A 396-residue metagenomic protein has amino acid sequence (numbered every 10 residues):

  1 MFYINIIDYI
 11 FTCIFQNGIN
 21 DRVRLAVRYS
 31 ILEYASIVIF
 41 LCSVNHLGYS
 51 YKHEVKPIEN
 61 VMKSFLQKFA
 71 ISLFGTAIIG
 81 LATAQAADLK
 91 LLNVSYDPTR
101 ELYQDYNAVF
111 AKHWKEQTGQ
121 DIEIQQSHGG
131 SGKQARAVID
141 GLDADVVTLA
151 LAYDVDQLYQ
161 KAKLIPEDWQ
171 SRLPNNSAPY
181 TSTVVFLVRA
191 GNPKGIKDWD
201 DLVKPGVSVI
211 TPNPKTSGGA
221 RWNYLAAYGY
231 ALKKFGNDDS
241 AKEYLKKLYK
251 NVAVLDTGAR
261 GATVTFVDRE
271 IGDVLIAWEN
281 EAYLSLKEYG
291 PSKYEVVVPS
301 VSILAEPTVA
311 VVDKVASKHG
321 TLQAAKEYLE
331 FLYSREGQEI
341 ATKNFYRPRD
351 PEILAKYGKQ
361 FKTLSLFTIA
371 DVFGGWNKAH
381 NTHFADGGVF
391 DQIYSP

Functional and structural regions predicted by a protein language model:
S50, A84-A86: Boundary at the C-terminal end of the N-terminal hydrophobic targeting segment
A70-G80: Bacterial N-terminal signal peptides
A86-K161, S171-L173, W278: Early extracytoplasmic/lumenal segment of secretory-pathway proteins
Y159-K233: A conserved helix-loop-strand patch within extracytoplasmic ligand-binding domains of the periplasmic binding
T183-N192, E306-Q323, I340-N344: A bilobed periplasmic-binding-protein/Venus flytrap-type ligand-binding module shared by bacterial periplasmic
K233-S300: Ligand-binding pocket segment of bilobal, Venus flytrap-like solute-binding proteins
A316-P396: Extracellular/periplasmic juxtamembrane helices and adjacent flexible linkers that interface with membrane partners
